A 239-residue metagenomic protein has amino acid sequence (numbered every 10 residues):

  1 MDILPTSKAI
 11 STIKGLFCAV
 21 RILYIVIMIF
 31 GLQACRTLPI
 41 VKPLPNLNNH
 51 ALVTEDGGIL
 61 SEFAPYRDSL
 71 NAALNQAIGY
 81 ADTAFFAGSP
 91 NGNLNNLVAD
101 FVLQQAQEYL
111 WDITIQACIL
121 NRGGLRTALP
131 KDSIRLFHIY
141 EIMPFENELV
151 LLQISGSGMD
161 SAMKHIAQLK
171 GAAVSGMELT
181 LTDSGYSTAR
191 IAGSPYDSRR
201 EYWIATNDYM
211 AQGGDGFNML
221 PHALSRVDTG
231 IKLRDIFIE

Functional and structural regions predicted by a protein language model:
M1-C18: N-terminal secretory signal peptides that target proteins for export/translocation
R21-I25: Sec-dependent signal peptide recognition, specifically the positively charged N-region followed immediately by
G31-A34: C-terminal motif of bacterial Sec signal peptides marking the signal peptidase cleavage site
T37-N48, L97-A99, L103-Q107, D112-E239: Feature captures C-terminal
P43-Y66: Post-signal peptide N-terminal segment of mature Sec-exported envelope proteins
A64-Y80, S133-F137, N207-Q212: Short, compositionally biased low-complexity segments
A73-S89, F217-P221: Acidic/histidine-rich, surface-exposed loop or edge segments in extracytoplasmic proteins
